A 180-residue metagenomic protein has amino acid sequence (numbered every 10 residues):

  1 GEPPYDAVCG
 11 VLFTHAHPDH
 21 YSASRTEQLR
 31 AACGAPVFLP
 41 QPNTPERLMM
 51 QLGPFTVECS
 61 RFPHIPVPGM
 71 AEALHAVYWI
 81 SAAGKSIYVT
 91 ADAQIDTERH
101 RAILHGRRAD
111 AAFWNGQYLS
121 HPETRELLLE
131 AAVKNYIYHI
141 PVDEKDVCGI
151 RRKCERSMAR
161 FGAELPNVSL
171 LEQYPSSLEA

Functional and structural regions predicted by a protein language model:
G1-D6, P42-R107, L119, E172-A180: Core dinuclear metal-dependent hydrolase active-site scaffold
G1-N43, H105-F113, S120: Active-site metal-binding motif and surrounding structural segment of the metallo-beta-lactamase
T14, V89-D92, W114, Y138: Active-site flanking residues adjacent to catalytic metal/cofactor-binding acidic residues
H15-H20, H64-A71, H139: Histidine-centered active-site/metal-ligand motif
H17, Q94, Q117-L119, P141: Catalytic metal-binding/acid-base residues of hydrolase active sites
Y21, V67, T97, P122 (+1 more regions): Glycine/Thr-rich phosphate-binding loops of Rossmann-like dinucleotide-binding domains
T44-G53, E72, R101-G106, T124-A180: Binuclear metal-ion centers of metallo-dependent hydrolases, dominated by the metallo-beta-lactamase
